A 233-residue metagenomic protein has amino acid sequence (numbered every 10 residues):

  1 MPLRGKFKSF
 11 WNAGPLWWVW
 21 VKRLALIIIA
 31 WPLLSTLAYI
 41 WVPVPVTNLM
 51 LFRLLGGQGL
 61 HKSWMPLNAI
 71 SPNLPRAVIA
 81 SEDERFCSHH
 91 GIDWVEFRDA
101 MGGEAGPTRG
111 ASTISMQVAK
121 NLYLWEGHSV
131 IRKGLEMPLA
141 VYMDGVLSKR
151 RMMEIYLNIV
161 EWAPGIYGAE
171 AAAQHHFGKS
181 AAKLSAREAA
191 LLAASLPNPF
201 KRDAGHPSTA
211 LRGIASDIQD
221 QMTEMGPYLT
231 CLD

Functional and structural regions predicted by a protein language model:
M1-D233: Juxtamembrane regions of bacterial inner-membrane/periplasmic proteins, predominantly the peptidoglycan biogenesis
